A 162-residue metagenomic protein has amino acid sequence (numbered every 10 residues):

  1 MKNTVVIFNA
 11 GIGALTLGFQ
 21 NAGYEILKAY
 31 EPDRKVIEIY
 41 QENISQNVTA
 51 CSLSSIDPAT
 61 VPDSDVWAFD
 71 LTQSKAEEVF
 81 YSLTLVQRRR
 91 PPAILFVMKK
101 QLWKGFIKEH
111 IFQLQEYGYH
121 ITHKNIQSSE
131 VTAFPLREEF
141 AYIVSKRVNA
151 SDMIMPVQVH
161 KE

Functional and structural regions predicted by a protein language model:
M1-V5: Extreme N-terminal starter segment of soluble prokaryotic enzymes
F8-I12: Class I SAM-dependent methyltransferase "Motif I" SAM/SAH-binding loop
Q20: Gly/Ala-rich phosphate-binding loop of Rossmann-like dinucleotide-binding domains, activating on the conserved
E25-L27: Short beta-strand element of Class I
Y30-R34, V97-M98: Conserved acidic E/D residue at the C-terminus of a beta-strand in Rossmann-like folds
I37-V61: S-adenosyl-L-methionine
I56-S64, L71-E162: Class I S-adenosyl-L-methionine
